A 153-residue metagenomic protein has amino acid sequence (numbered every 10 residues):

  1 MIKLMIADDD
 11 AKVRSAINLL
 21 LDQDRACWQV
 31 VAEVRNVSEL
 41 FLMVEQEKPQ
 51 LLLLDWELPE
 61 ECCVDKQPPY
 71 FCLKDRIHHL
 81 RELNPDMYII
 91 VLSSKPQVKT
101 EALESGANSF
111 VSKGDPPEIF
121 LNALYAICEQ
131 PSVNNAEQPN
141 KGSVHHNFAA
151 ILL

Functional and structural regions predicted by a protein language model:
D8, D55-C62: Active-site residues of response regulator receiver
D8-D9, S94: Acidic di-acidic motifs
A11-V37: Two-component/phosphorelay signaling modules centered on CheY-like receiver
N18, E33-L51, P59-E61: Acidic, metal-coordinating helix/loop segments flanking the phosphotransfer/catalytic sites of two-component signaling
C62-P85: Short amphipathic alpha-helix used as the core "switch/output" element in two-component signaling
F71, V91-V111, I119: Alpha4 helix (beta4-alpha4-beta5 surface) of REC/receiver domains from two-component response regulators
D115-Y125: C-terminal output helix
N122-L124, P131-L153: CheY-like receiver
